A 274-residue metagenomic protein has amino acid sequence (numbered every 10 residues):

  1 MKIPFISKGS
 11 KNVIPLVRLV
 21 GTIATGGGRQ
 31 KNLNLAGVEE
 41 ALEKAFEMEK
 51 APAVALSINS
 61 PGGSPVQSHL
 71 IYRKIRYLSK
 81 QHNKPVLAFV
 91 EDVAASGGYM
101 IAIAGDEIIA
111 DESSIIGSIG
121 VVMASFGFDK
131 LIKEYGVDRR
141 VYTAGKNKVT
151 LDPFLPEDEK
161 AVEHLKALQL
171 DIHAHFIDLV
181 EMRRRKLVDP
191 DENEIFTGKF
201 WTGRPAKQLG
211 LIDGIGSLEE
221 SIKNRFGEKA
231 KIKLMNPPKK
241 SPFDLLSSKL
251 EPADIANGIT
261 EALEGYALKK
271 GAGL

Functional and structural regions predicted by a protein language model:
M1-D111, V122-L274: N-terminal organellar transit peptides
I115: Short glycine/proline-centered loop/turn elements that form peptide/ligand docking sites
